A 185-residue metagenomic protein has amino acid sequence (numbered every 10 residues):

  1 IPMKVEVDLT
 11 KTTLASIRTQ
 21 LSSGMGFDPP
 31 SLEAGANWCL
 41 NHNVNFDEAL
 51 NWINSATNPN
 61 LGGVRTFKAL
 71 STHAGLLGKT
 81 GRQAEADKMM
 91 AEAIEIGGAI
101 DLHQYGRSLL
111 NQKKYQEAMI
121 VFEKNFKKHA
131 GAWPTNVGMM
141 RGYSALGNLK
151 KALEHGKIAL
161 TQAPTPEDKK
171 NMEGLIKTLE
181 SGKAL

Functional and structural regions predicted by a protein language model:
I1-D28: A short, solvent-exposed, low-complexity linear motif enriched for acidic/polar residues with Pro/Gly/Ser/Thr
V5-V7, L109-Q112, L179-E180, L185: Extracellular/periplasmic ectodomains of large secreted or surface enzymes and adhesion receptors
L14, F46, A86-D87, L153 (+1 more regions): Short amphipathic alpha-helical segments that mediate assembly, nucleic-acid/protein binding, or membrane association
S16-T19, A34, L179: Residues embedded in well-ordered regular secondary structure
P30-L61, T66-A130, P134-R141: Alpha-helical adaptor scaffolds
L153-L185: Terminal, low-structured helical/coil segments at or just beyond the last alpha-helical repeat
